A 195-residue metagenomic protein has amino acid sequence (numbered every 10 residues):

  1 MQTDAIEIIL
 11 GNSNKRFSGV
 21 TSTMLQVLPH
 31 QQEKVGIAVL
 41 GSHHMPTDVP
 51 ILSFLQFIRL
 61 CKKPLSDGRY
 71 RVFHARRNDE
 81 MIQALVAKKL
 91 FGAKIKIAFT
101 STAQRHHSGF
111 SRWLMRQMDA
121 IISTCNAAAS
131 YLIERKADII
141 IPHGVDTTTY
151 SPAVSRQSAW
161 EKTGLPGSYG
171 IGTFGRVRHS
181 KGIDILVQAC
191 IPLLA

Functional and structural regions predicted by a protein language model:
M1-P46, G68: N-terminal subdomain of nucleotide-sugar transferases
A5-I8, K96, L165-I171: Charged active-site motifs of nucleotide-sugar-dependent glycosyltransferases
N12, T100, T124, T173-G175: Short hydrophobic "strand-cap" motifs at the C-terminus of beta-strands
L28, K88, C190-L194: A conserved amphipathic alpha-helix that caps or lines the catalytic cleft of carbohydrate- and lipid-modifying enzymes
A75-E80: Short His-centered aromatic/hydrophobic patch
K94-S101, R105-A120: A conserved, positively charged/aromatic
R116-R156, L165-P166, T173: Donor nucleotide-sugar binding/catalytic pocket of nucleotide-sugar-dependent glycosyltransferases
K162-K181, V187-I191: Conserved donor-binding/catalytic core segment of Leloir-type glycosyltransferases
